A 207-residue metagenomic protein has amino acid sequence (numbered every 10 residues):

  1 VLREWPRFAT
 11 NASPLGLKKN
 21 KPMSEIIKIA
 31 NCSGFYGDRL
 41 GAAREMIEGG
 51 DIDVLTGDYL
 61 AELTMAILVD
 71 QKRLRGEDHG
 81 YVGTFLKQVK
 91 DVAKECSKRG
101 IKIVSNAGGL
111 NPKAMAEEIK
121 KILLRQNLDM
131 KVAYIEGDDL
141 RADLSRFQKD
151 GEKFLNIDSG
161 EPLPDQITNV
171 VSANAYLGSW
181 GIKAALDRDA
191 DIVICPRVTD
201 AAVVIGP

Functional and structural regions predicted by a protein language model:
V1-T10, L15: N-terminal basic, low-structured, amphipathic or hydrophobic segments
T10-P14, M115, V203: Residue-level recognition of conserved structural "scaffold" positions that shape functional pockets and channels
K18-K19: Charged/polar low-complexity intrinsically disordered segments
S24-Q148, P162-Y176, G181: Metallocofactor- and cofactor-centric catalytic cores in central/energy metabolism, strongly enriched
E152-S159: Surface-exposed loop and adjacent secondary-structure segments within mature catalytic domains
V170-V171, A175-P207: Functional cores that coordinate and move charged inorganic groups
